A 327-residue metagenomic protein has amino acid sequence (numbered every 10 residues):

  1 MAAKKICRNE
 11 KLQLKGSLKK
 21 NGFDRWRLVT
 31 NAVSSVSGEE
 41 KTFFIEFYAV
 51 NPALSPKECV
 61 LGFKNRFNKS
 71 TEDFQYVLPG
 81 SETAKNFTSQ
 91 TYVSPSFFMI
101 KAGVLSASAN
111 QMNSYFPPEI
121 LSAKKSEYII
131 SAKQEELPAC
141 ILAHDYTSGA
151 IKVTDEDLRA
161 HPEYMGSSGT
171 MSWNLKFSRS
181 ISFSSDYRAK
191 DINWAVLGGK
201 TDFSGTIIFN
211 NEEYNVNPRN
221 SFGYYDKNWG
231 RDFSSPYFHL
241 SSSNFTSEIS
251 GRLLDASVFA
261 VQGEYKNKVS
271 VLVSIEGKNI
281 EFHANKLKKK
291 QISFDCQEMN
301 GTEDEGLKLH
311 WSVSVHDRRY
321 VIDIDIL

Functional and structural regions predicted by a protein language model:
M1-L327: Structured soluble/peripheral alpha/beta segments that form catalytic or ligand/cofactor-binding pockets
